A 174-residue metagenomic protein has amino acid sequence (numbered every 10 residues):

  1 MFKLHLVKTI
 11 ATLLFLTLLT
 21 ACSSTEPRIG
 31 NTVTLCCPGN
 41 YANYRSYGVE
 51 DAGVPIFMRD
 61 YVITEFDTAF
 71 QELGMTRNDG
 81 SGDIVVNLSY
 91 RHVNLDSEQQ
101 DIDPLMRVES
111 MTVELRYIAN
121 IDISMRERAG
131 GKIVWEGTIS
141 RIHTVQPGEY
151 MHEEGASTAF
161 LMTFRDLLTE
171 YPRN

Functional and structural regions predicted by a protein language model:
M1-C22: Sec-dependent bacterial lipoprotein signal peptides
F2, T20-T68, E72-L73, R173: A structural "domain/chain start" motif
S23-C37, R116, A129-N174: C-terminal/domain-edge helix-coil "capping" segments
R59-I63, D67, N120-D122, S157-R165: Extracytoplasmic/secreted envelope proteins and their assembly/folding machinery, especially bacterial periplasmic
F66-G74, Y90, N94, M125 (+2 more regions): Sec/Tat-exported extracytoplasmic proteins
Q71-M75, V108-M111: Short secondary-structure capping micro-motifs at structural edges
L73-I84: Short acidic low-complexity segments
I84-V134, S140-V145, E149-Y150: Surface-exposed short loop/turn segments
